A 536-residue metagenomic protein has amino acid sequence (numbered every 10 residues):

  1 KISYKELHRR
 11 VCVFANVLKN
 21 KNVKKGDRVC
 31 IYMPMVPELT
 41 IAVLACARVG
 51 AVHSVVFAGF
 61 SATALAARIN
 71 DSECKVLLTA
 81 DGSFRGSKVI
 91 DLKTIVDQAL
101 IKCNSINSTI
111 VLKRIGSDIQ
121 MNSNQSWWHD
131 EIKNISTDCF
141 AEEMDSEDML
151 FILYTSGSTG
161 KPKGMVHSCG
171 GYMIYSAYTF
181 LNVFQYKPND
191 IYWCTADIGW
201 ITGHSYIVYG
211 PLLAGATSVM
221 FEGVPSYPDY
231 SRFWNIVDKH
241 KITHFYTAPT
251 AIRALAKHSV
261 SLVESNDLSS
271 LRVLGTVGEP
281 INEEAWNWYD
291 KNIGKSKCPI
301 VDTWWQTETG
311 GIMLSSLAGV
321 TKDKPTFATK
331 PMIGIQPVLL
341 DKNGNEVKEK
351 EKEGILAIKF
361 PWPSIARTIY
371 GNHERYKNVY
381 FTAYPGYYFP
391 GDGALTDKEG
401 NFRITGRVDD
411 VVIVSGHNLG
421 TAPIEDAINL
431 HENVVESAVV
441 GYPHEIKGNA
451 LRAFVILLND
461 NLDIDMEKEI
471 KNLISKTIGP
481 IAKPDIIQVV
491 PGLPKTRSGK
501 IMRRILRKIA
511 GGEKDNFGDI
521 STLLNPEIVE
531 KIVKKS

Functional and structural regions predicted by a protein language model:
K1-L44, S61-A66, Q120-K133, G170: Conserved AMP-binding/adenylate-forming core of the ANL superfamily
V56-G82, V96, D238, F245 (+9 more regions): AMP-binding/adenylate-forming catalytic core of the ANL superfamily
V76-S146, H258-S259: ANL superfamily adenylate-forming
T109-V111, N122-Y154, K161, C169-G171 (+3 more regions): Conserved pre-ATP/AMP-binding loop-to-beta segment of ANL
M173-I191, I201-T243, K257-S261: Conserved AMP-binding/adenylation subdomain of ANL enzymes
Y209, L213-A216, T243-T247, A256-D323 (+1 more regions): Gly/Ser/Thr-rich phosphate-binding loop
K330-G334, N345-Y380, L419-T421, K514: Conserved ATP/PPi-binding loop(s) of AMP-dependent carboxylate-activating enzymes
V338-F360, K398-E399, N461-E467, M502: Conserved beta-loop-beta connector loops within the AMP-binding
